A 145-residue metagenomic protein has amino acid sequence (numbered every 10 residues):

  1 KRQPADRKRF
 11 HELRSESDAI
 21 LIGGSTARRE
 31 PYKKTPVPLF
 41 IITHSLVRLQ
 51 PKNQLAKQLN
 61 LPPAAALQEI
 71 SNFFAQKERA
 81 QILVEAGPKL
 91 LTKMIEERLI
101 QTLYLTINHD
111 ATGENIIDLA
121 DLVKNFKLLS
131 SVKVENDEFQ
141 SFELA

Functional and structural regions predicted by a protein language model:
K1-A145: Enzymes that bind and transform nitrogen-containing heteroaromatic metabolites
